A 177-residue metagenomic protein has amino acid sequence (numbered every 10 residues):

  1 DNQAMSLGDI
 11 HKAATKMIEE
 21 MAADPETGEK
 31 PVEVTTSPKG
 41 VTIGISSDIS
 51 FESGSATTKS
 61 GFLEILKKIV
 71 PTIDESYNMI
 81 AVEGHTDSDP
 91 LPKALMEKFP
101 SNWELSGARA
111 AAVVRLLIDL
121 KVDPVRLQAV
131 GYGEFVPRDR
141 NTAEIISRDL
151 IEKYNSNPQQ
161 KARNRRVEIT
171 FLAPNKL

Functional and structural regions predicted by a protein language model:
D1-G40, A173: Extracytoplasmic juxtamembrane/flexible linker immediately downstream of a transmembrane helix or signal peptide
E19, A23, P71-N78, R115-V122: Sec-exported extracytoplasmic/periplasmic mature domains
E29-P31, Y77, P124: Short secondary-structure junction motifs
K30-P31, I69, N155-P158: Generic recognition of flexible, low-complexity loop/linker segments
S37, G44, S50-L63, H85-K176: Periplasmic OmpA-like peptidoglycan-binding domain that tethers envelope proteins to the cell wall
